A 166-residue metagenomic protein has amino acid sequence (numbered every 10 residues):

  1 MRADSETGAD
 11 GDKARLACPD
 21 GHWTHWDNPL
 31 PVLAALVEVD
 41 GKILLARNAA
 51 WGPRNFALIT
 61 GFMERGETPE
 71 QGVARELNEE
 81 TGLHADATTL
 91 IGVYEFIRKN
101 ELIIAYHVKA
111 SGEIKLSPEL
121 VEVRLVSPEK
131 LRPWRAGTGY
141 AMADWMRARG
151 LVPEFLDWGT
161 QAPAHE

Functional and structural regions predicted by a protein language model:
M1-A34: Acidic, metal-coordinating catalytic segment for phosphate/diphosphate chemistry, firing primarily on the Nudix
R2-G8, H84-G92: A short coil-to-beta-strand element that immediately follows conserved catalytic motifs
A17, L44, A57, T89 (+1 more regions): Conserved beta-strand segments that form the floor/walls of ligand-binding pockets within enzyme and binding domains
P31-L33, G41, L102-I104, V121: Change "...and in nucleic-acid phosphodiester-cleaving endonucleases..." to "...and in nucleic-acid processing enzymes
E38-E79: Conserved Nudix-box catalytic region and its N-terminal flanking loop in Nudix hydrolases and closely related
P53, S117-E166: Nudix hydrolase/Nudix homology domain
Y94-K115, P128, W145: Active-site-adjacent beta-strand/loop module that shapes the phosphate/pyrophosphate-binding cleft
